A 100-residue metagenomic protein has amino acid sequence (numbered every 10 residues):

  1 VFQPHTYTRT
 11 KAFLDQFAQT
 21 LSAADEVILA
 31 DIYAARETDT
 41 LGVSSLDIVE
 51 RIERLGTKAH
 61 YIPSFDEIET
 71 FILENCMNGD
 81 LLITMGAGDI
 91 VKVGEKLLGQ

Functional and structural regions predicted by a protein language model:
V1-Q100: ATP-dependent carboxylate-amine ligase
